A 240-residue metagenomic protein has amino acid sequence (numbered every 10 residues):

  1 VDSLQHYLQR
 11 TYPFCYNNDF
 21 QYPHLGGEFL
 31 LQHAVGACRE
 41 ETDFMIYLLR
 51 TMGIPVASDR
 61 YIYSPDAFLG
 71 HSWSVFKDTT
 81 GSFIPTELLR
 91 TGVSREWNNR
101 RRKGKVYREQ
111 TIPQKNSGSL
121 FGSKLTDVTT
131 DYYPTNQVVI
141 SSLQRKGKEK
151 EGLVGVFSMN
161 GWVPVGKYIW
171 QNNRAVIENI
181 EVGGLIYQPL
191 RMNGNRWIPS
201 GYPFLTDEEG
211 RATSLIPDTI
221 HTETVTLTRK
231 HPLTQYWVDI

Functional and structural regions predicted by a protein language model:
V1-D2, H6-Y7, N18-E28, Q32-D131: Hydrophobic/aromatic-rich core segments of domains that either
T130-I140, L233-D239: Contiguous beta-strand segments within globular domains
N136-R145, V225-R229: A short, amphipathic beta-strand motif
Q144-G161, L233-D239: Short, ordered, surface-exposed loop/turn motifs in non-cytosolic proteins
M159-A175: Short, acidic Ser/Thr/Gly-rich low-complexity loop/linker segments typical of extracellular and cell-surface proteins
N173-R196: Short Pro-Gly-centered beta-turn/loop motif in secreted/extracellular proteins
M192-H221: Structured interaction patches on ligand/partner-binding surfaces of diverse proteins
S214-I240: Compositionally biased low-complexity segments at domain edges in trafficked proteins and select soluble regulators
